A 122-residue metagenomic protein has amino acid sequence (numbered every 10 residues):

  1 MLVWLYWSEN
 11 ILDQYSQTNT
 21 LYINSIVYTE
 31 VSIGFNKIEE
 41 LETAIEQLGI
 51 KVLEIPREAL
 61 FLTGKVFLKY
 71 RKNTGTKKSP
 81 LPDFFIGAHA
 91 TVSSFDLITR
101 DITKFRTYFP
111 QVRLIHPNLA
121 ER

Functional and structural regions predicted by a protein language model:
M1-I23, S32-A44, I115, E121-R122: Short, well-structured N-terminal submotif of metal-dependent ribonuclease cores
M1-V3, E30, N73-K77: Short, flexible loop segments at the rims of nucleotide/cofactor-binding pockets, characterized by
T18-T20, G49, S94, Q111: A generic structural signal for alpha->beta connector loops
N24-V27, D101: A secondary-structure boundary/capping signal
T29, E58-L62, A120-R122: A short acidic, often aromatic-flanked loop/helix-cap motif at beta-alpha or helix-coil junctions that lines enzyme
G34, V66, Y108-V112: Residue-level signal for well-ordered alpha-helical positions
K51-R100: Active-site neighborhoods of divalent-metal-dependent phosphate/nucleic-acid chemistry enzymes
G87, V92-R122: Acidic, PIN/NYN-like endoribonuclease modules and their adjacent C-terminal/linker elements
